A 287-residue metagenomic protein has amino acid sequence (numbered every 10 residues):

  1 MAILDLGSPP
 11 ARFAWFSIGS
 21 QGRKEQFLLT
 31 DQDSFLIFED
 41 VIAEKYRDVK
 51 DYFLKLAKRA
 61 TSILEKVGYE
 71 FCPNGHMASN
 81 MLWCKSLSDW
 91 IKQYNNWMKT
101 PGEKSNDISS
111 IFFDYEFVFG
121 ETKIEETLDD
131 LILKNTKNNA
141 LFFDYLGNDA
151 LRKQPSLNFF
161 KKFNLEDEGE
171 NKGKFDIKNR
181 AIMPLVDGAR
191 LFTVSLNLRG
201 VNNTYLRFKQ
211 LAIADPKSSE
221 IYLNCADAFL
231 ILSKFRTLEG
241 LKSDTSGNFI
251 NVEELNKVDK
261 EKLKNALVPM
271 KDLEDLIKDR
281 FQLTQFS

Functional and structural regions predicted by a protein language model:
M1-R12, E25, R47-F112, V118-N135 (+1 more regions): Conserved catalytic core of two-metal-ion nucleotidyltransferases
A11-R12, T122-S287: Conserved nucleotidyltransferase catalytic core and NTase-mimicking acidic/glycine-rich helix/loop elements in nucleic
R12-G19: Short gly/ser-rich loop at a beta-strand->alpha-helix junction or flexible surface loop bordering the NTP-binding
Q21-R23, R236: Short glycine-rich, acidic/polar surface loops and turns
K24-K50: Catalytic metal-binding acidic patch
F27, E39-V41, H76, S195-L198: Short, function-defining helix-loop hinge/capping sites that tune catalysis or transport
L29, R47-L54, K58, N179-I182 (+2 more regions): Conserved structured core elements
Q32-L36, C72-N74, M81-L82, Y205-Q210 (+1 more regions): Conserved catalytic-core motifs characterized by acidic clusters
